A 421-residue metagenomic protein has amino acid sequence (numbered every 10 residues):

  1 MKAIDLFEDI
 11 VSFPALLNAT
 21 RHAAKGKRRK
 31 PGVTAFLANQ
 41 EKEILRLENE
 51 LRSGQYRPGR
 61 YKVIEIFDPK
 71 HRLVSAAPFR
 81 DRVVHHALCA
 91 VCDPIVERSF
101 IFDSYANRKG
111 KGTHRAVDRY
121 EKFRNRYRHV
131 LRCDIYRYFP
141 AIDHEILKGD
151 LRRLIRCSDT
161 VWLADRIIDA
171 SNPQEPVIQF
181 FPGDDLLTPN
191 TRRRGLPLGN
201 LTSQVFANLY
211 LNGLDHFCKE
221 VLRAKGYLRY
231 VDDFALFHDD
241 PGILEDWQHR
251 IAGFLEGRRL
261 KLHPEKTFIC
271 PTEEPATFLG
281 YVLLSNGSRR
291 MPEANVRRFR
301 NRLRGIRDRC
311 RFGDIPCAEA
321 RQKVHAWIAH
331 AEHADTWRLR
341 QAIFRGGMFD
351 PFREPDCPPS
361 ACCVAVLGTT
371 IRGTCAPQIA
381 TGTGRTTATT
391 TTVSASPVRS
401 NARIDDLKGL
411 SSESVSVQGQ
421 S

Functional and structural regions predicted by a protein language model:
M1-I4, H86, L187-R193, G242-D246 (+1 more regions): Right-hand nucleic-acid polymerase module
M1-L45: Non-catalytic, polymerase-adjacent accessory regions of viral genome-replication enzymes
I4-L6, C89-D143: Active-site-proximal segment of RNA-dependent polymerases
G26-T34, G59-H85, S99-K111, S171-N208: Short, conserved non-catalytic motifs in the polymerase core
E43, E50-L51, D103, K122-V231 (+2 more regions): Conserved polymerase palm-domain catalytic core
A252-L260: A common structural junction motif
E354-S421: Disulfide-stabilized, aromatic/cysteine-rich ligand-recognition loop
